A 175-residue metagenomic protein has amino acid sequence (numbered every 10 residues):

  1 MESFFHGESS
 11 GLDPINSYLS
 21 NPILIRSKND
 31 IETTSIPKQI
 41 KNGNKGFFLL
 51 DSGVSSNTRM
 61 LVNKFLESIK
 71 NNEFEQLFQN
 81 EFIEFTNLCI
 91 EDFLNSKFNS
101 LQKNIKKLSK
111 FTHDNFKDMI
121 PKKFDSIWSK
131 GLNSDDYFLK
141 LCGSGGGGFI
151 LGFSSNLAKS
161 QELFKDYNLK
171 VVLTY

Functional and structural regions predicted by a protein language model:
S3-E8, L12-S144, L151-Y175: C-terminal nucleotide
